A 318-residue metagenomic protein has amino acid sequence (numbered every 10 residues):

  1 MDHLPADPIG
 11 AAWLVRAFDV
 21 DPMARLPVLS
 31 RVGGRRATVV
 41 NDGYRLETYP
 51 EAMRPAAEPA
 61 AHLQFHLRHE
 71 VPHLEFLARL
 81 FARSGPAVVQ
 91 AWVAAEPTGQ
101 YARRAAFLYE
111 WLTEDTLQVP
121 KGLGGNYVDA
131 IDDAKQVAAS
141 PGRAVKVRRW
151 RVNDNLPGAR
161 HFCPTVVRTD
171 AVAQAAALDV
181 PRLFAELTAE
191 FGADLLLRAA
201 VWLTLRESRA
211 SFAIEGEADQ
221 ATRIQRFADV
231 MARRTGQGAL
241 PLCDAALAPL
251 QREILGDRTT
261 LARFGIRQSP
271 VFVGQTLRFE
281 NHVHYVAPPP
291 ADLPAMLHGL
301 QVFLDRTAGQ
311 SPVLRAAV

Functional and structural regions predicted by a protein language model:
M1-V318: FIC/Doc superfamily catalytic core
